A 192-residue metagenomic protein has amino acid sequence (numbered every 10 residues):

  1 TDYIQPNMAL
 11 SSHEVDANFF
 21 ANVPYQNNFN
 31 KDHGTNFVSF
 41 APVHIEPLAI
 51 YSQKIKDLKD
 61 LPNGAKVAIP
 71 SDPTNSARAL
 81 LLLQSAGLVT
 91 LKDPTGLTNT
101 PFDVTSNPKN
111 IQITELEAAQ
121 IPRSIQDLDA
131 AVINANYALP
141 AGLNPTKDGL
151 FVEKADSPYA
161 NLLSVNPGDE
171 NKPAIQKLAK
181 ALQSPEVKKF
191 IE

Functional and structural regions predicted by a protein language model:
T1-M8, T95-R123: Short helix-initiation/N-cap motifs at beta->coil->alpha
Y3-G34, K56, A138-G142: Pocket-flanking alpha-helical
S11-A21, A65, L88, K109-Q112 (+1 more regions): Alpha-to-beta junction loops
F20, T35, V43-P47, P62-G64 (+4 more regions): Extracytoplasmic
N28-F40, I55, D127, V132 (+1 more regions): Ligand-binding "clamshell"
F40-V89, K188: A conserved helix-loop-strand patch within extracytoplasmic ligand-binding domains of the periplasmic binding
A41-S52, L139-K180: Periplasmic-binding protein-like
A179-E192: Extracellular/periplasmic juxtamembrane helices and adjacent flexible linkers that interface with membrane partners
